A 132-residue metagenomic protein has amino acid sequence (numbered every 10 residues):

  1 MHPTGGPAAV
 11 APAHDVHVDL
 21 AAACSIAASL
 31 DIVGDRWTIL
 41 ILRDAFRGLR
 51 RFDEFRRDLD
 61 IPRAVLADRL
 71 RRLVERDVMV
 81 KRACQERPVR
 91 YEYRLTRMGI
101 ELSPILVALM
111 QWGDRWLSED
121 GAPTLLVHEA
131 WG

Functional and structural regions predicted by a protein language model:
M1-V33: N-terminal leader segment of winged-helix/HTH proteins
V10-A13, D19-L20, T38, L42 (+2 more regions): Short histidine
C24-V65: N-terminal helix-turn-helix DNA-binding core of bacterial DNA-binding proteins
L30, L40, L66, L70-L73 (+2 more regions): Generic leucine side-chain signal with a strong bias for well-ordered alpha-helical environments
G34, Q85-A108: Basic, amphipathic "hinge/linker" alpha-helix immediately C-terminal to the N-terminal HTH DNA-binding motif
F52, R56-C84, P88: Canonical helix-turn-helix DNA-binding module
P104-G132: Amphipathic alpha-helical dimerization/coiled-coil segments that flank or bridge DNA-binding/regulatory modules
